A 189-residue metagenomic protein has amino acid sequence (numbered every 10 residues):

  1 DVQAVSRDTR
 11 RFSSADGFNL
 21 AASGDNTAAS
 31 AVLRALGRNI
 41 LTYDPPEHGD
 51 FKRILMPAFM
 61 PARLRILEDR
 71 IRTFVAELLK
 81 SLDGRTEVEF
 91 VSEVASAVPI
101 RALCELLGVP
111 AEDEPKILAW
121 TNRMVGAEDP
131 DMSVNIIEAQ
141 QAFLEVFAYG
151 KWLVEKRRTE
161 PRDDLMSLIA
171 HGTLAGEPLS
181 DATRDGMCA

Functional and structural regions predicted by a protein language model:
D1-V91, I100-L118, N122-M132, I136-Q141 (+1 more regions): Active-site substrate-recognition loop segments, prototypically the cytochrome P450 B′-helix/B-C loop
R72-V75, L118, M166-S167, D181-C188: Short, well-structured alpha-helical segments
S96, I100-E105, V146, T173-A189: Central I-helix of cytochrome P450 enzymes
A119-D181: Cytochrome P450 catalytic core segment centered on helix I
